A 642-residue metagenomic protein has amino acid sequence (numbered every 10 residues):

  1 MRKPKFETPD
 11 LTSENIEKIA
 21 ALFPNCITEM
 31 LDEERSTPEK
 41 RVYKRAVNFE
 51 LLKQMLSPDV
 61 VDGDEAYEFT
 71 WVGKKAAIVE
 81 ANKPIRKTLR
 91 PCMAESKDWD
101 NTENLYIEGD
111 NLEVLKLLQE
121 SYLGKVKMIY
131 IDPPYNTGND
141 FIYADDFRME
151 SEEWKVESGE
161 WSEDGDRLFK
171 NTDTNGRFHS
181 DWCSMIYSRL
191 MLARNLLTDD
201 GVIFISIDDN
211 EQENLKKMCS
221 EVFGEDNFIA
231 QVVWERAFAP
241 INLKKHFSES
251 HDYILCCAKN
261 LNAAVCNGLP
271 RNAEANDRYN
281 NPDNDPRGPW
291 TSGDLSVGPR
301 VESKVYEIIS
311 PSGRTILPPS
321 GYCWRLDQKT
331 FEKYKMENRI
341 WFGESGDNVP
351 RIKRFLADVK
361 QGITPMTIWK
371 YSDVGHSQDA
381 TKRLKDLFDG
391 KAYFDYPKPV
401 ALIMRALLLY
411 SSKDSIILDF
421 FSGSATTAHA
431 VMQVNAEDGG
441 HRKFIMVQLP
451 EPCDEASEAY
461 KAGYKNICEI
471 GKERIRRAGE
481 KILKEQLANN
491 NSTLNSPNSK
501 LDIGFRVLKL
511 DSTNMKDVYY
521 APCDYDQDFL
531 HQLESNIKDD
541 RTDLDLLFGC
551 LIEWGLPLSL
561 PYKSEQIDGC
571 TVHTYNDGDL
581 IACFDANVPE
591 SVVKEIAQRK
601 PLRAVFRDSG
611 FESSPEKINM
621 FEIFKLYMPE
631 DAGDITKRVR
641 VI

Functional and structural regions predicted by a protein language model:
M1-Y130, Y135-S188, M336, S345 (+3 more regions): DnaQ-like (DEDDh/DEDDy) 3′-5′ exonuclease domain used for proofreading and 3′-end trimming on nucleic acids
N111-V114, L118-S121, M185-L190, L196-D199 (+3 more regions): Phosphate/ATP-binding catalytic cores across multiple sugar-kinase/actin-like superfamilies, primarily ASKHA
L123-V202, N210, H251-D252, V265-G298 (+4 more regions): SAM-dependent methyltransferase catalytic-core segment centered on the flexible catalytic loop and adjoining short
D145-E152, C183, N210-L215, E221 (+1 more regions): Conserved S-adenosyl-L-methionine
E153-E160, Q486-K500: Short, basic, low-complexity termini and linkers enriched in Ser/Thr/Gly/Pro that act as targeting/leader peptides
K170-I229, K465-L487, T513: Conserved Class I SAM-dependent methyltransferase catalytic core
K259-K385, D389: Active-site-adjacent helix-turn-beta-strand microarchitecture at beta-sheet edges that either contains or buttresses
G555-V572: Conserved helicase/translocase motor-coupling segment
